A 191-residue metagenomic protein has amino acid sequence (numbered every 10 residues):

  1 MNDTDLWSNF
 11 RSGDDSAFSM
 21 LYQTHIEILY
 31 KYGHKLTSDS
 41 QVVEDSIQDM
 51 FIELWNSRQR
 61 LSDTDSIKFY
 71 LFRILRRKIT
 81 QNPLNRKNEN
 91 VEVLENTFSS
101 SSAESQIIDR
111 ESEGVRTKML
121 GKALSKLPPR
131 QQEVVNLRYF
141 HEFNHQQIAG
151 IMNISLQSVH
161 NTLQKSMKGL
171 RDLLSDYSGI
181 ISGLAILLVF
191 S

Functional and structural regions predicted by a protein language model:
M1-E27, L54, S191: N-terminal module of bacterial RNA polymerase sigma factors
R11-M20, Y30-D49, L156, I181-S182: Short, charged helix-capping/linker segments at alpha-helix termini
R11-S12, D49-S66, N85: Sigma70-family region 2
K31, D45-I52, D65-R77: Structural recognition of an alpha-helix C-terminal capping motif at a helix-to-coil junction
Q59-D63, R73-L94: Arg/Lys-rich amphipathic alpha helix in sigma70-family domain 2
Q81, N88-E113: Internal acidic/polar
V134-R138: A short pre-motif secondary-structure segment
M167-S191: C-terminal edge and immediately downstream basic/flexible tail or linker adjoining helix-turn-helix-like DNA-binding
